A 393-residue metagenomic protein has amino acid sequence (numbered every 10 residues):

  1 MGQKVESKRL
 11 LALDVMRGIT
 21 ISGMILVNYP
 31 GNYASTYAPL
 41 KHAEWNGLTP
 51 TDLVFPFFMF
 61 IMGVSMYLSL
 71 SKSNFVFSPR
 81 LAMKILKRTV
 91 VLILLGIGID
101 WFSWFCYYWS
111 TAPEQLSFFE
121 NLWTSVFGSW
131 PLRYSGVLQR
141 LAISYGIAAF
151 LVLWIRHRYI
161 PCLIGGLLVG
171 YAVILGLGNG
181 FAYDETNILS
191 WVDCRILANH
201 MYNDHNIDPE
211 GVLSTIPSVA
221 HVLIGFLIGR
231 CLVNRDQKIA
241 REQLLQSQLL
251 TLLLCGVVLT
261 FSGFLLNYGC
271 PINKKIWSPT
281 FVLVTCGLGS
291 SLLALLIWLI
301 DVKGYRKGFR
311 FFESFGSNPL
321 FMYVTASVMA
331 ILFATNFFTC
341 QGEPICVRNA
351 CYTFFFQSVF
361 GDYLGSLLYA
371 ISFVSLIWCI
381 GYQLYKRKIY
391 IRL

Functional and structural regions predicted by a protein language model:
M1-L393: Alpha-helical transmembrane segments and their immediate juxtamembrane cytosolic regions
